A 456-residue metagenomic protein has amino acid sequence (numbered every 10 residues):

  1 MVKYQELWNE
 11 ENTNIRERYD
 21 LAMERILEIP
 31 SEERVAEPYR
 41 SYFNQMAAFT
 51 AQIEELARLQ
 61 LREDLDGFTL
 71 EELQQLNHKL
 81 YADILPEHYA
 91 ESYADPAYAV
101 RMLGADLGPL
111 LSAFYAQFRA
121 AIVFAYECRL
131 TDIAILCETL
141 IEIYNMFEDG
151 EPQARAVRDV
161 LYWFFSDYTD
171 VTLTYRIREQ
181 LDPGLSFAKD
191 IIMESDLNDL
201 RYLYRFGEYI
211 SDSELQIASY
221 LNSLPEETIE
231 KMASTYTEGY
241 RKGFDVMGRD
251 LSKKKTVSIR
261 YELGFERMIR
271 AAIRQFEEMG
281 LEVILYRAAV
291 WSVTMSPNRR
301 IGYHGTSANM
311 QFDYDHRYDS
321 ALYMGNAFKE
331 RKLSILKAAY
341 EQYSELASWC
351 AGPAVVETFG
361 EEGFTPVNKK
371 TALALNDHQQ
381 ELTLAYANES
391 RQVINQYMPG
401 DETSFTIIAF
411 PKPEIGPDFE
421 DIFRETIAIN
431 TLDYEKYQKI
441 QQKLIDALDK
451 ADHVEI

Functional and structural regions predicted by a protein language model:
V2-I456: Active-site bordering "gate/hinge" segments that shape substrate access to catalytic or cofactor-binding pockets
